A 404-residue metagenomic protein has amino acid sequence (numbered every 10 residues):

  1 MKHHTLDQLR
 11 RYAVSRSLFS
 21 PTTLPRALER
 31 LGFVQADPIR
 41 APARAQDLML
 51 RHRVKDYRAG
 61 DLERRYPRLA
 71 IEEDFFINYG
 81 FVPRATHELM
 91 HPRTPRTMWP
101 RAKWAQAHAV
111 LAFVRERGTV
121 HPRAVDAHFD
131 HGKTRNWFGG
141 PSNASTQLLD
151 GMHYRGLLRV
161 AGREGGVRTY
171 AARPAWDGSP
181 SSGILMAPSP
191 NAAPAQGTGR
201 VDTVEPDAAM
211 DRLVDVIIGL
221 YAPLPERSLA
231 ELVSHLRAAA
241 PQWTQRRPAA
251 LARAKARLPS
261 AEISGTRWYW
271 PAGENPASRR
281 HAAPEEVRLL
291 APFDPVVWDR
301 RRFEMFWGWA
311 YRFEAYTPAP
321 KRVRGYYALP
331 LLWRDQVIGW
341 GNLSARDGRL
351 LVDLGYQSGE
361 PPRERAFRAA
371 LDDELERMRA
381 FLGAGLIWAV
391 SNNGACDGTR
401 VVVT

Functional and structural regions predicted by a protein language model:
M1-R288, D294-P295, R300-R302, W309-Y327 (+1 more regions): Long, low-complexity intrinsically disordered regions
